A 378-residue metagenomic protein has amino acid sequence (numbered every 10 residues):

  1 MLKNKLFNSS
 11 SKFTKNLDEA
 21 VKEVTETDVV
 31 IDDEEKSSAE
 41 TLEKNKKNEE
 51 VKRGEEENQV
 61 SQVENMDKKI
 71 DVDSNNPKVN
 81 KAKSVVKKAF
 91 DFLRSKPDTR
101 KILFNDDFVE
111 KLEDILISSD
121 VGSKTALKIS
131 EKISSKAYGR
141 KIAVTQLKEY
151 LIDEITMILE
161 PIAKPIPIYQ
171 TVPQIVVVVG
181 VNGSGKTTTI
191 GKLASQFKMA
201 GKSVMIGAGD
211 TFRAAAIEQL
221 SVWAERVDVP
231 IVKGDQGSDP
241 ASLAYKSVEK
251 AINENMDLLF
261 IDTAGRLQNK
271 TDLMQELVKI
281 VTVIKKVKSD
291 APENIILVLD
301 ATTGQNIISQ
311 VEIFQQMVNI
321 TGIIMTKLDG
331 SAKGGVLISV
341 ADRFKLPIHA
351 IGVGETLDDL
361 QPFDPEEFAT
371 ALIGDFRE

Functional and structural regions predicted by a protein language model:
M1-I158, K164-P165, T171-V172, M199 (+1 more regions): Non-catalytic terminal/linker segments enriched in charged/polar, low-complexity residues
T156-L159, P165-E378: P-loop/Walker A NTP-binding module and the surrounding RecA-like catalytic core of P-loop NTPases
